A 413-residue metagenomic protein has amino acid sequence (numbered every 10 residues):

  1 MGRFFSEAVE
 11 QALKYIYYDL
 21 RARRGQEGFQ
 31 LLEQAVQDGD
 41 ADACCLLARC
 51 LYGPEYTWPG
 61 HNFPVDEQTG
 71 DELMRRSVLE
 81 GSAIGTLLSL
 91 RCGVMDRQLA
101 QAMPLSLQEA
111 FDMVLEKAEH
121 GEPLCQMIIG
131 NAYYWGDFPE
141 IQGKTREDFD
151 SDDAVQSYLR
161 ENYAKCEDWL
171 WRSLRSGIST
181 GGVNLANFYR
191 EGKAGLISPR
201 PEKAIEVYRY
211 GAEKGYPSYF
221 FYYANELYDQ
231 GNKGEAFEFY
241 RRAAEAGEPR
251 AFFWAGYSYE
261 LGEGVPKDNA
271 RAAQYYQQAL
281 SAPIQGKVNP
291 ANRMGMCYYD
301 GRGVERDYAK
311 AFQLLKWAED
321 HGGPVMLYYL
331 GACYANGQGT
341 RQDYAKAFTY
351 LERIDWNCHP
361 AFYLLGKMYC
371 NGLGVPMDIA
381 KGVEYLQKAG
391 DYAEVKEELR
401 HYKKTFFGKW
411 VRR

Functional and structural regions predicted by a protein language model:
R3-F4, G390-R413: Terminal, low-structured helical/coil segments at or just beyond the last alpha-helical repeat
F4, Y18, D38-A41, P54-E55 (+20 more regions): Short helix-capping/linker turns of helical repeat alpha-solenoids
E7-E27, L31-Q34, N225: Alpha-helical segment of the N-proximal tetratricopeptide repeat
K14-Y15, L46-W58, S89-R97, I128-D137 (+9 more regions): Hydrophobic face of amphipathic alpha-helices that form TPR/SEL1-like repeat modules and related alpha-solenoid
D71-L79, D355, M377-E394: TPR/TPR-like (Sel1-like) alpha-helical repeat modules
